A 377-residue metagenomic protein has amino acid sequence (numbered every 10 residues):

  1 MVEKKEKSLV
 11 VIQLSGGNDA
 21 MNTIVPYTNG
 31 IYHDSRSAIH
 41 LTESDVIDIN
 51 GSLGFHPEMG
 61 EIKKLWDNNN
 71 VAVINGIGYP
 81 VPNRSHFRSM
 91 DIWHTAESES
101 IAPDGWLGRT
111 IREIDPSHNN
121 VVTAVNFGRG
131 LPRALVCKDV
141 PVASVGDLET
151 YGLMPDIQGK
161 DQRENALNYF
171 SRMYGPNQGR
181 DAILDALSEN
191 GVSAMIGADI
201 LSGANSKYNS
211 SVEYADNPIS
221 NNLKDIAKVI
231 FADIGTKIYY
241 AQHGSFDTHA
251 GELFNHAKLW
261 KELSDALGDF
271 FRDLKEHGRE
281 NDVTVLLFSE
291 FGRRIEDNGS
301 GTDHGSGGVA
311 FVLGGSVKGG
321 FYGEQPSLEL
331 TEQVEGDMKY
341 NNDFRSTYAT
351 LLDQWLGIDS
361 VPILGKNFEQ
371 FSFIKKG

Functional and structural regions predicted by a protein language model:
M1-H277, E296, V309, L313-G377: Feature for exported/extracytoplasmic and membrane-associated proteins, marking the mature portion
L267, F271-G299, H304: Metal-dependent active-site segment of extracytoplasmic phospho-/sulfohydrolases and closely related
